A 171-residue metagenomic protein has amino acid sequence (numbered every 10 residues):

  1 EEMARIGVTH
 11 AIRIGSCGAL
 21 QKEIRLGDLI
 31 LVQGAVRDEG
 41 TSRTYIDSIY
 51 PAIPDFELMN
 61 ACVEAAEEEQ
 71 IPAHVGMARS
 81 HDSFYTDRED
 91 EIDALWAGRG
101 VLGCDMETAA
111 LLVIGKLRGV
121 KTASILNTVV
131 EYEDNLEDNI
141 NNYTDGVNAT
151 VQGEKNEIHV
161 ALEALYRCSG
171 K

Functional and structural regions predicted by a protein language model:
E1-A52, F56-N60: Metabolite-binding pocket within alpha/beta catalytic cores that recognizes anionic/polar moieties
R5, L117, I125, N135-D138 (+1 more regions): Expand to "…catalyze enediolate/carbanion chemistry for C-C bond making/breaking, isomerization, decarboxylation
I6, I24, I53-E57, A61 (+3 more regions): Conserved active-site and cofactor/substrate-binding residues in soluble primary-metabolism enzymes
H10-I14, L31, A73-S80, L102-M106 (+1 more regions): General beta-strand structural signal in soluble alpha/beta enzymes
I53-R99: Active-site rim beta-loop-alpha module in soluble metabolic enzymes
A61-E69, I114, V160-C168: Generic non-transmembrane alpha-helical segments
D90-E131: A C-terminal functional module that forms or caps the active site or interfaces directly with catalytic machinery
D134-K171: His/Asp/Glu-rich mid-to-C-terminal helical/loop segments that flank catalytic regions of hydrolases
